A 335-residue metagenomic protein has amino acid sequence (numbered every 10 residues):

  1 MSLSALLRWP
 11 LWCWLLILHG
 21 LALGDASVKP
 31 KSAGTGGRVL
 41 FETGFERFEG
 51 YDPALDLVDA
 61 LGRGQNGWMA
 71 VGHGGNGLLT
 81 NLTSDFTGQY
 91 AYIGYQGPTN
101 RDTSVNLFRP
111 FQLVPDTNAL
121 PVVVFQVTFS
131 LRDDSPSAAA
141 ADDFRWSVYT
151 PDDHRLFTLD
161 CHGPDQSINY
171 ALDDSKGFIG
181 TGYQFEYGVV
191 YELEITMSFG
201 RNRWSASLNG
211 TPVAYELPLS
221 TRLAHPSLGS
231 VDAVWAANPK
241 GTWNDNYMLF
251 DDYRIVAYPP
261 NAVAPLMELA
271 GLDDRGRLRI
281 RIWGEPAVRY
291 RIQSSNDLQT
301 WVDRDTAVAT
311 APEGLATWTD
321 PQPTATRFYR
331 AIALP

Functional and structural regions predicted by a protein language model:
S27-M69: Extracellular carbohydrate-recognition regions
V28-S32, P260-P335: Short, composition-biased motifs enriched in small/polar/acidic residues
F45, D251-I255: Extracellular beta-strand elements of beta-rich domains used for carbohydrate recognition/degradation or cell-matrix
F45, V127, G188-L219: Carbohydrate-binding surfaces in secreted/extracellular proteins
D52-Q96: Extracellular glycan-recognition surfaces and repeat-rich motifs
T83-S167, P259: Secretory/extracellular carbohydrate-interaction modules and structurally similar beta-sandwich "look-alikes"
N169-E192: Short, aromatic/His-centered strand-loop micro-motif at the edge of beta-sheets
L217-D251: Flexible glycan-contacting loops in extracellular carbohydrate-active proteins
